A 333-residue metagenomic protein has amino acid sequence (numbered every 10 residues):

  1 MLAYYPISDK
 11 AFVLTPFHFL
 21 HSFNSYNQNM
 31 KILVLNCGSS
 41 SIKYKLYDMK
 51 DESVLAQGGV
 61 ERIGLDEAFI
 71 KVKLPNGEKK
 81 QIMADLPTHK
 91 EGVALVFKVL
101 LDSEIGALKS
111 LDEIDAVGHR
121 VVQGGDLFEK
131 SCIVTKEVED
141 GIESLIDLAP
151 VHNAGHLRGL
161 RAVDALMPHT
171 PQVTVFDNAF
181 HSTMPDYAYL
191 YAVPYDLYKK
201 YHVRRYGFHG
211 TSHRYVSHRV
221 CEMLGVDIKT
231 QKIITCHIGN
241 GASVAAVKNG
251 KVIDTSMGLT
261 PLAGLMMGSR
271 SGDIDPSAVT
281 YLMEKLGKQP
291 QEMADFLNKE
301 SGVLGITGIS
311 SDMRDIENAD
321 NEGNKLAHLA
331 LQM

Functional and structural regions predicted by a protein language model:
M1, K10-A11, T15: Targeting/processing segments of secretory and organellar proteins
N29-L33: Extreme N-terminal starter segment of soluble prokaryotic enzymes
S41-P87, G258: Short glycine-rich, Thr/Ser-proximal phosphate-binding strand/loop in the N-terminal lobe of ATP-dependent enzymes
L100, E104-H152, V173, F180-A188: Short beta-strand-loop/turn "lid" adjacent to the catalytic site in phosphate-handling enzymes
H119, P150-N153, P171-F176, I234-C236 (+2 more regions): General beta-strand structural signal in soluble alpha/beta enzymes
F180-L282: Glycine-rich phosphate-binding loop of actin/hexokinase-like ATP-binding domains
M283-T307: Oxyanion-binding "anion nests"
D295, G302-I306, M313-M333: Adenine-nucleotide phosphate-binding core of ATP-dependent small-molecule kinases
